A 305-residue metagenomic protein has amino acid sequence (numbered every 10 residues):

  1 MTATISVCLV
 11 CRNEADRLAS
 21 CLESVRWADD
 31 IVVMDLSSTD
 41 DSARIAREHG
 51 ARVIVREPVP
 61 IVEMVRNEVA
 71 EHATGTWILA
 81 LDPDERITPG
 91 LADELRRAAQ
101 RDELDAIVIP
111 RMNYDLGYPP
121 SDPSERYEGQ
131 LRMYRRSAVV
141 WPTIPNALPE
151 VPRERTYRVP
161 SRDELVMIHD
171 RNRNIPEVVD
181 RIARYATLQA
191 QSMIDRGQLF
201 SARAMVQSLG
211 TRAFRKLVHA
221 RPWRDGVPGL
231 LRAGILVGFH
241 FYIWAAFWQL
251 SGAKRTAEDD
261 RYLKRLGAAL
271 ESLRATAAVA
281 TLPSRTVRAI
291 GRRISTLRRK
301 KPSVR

Functional and structural regions predicted by a protein language model:
T4-S6, D30: Cell-envelope/extracellular polymer assembly enzymes that use nucleotide-activated donors
L9-W27: Short, well-formed alpha-helical segments that are part of the catalytic scaffolds of diverse glycosyltransferases
D16-A19, D40-H49, G90-L91: Acidic helix N-cap motif at the loop->helix transition within catalytic regions of sugar-transfer enzymes
S24, D35-I45, P58-V59, D82: A conserved acidic beta->alpha catalytic loop
L36, E57-P58, G75, D82-E85 (+2 more regions): Short acidic donor-binding/metal-coordinating loop in glycosyltransferase active sites
A43-H72: Conserved donor nucleotide-binding strand/loop of the catalytic core
E63-A70, W77, T88-A253: Catalytic-site signature of metal-activated, phosphate-bearing donor transferases, centered on the GT-A/GT-A-like
W248, G252-R305: Long, positively charged, glycine-interspersed low-complexity recognition regions
